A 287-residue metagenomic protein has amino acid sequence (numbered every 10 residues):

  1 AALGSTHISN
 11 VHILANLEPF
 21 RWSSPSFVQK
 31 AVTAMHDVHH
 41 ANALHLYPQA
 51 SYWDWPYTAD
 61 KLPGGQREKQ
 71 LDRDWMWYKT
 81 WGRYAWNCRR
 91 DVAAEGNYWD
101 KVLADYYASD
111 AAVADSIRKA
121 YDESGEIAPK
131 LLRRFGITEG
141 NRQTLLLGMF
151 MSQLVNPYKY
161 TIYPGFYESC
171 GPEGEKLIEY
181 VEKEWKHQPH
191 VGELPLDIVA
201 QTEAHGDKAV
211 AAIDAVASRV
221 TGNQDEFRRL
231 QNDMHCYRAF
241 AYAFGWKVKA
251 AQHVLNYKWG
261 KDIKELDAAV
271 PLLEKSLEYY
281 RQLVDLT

Functional and structural regions predicted by a protein language model:
A1-I137, N141-V155, K159: Catalytic-core regions of glycoside hydrolase
F135, Q153-T287: Histidine-centered catalytic/metal-binding microenvironments
